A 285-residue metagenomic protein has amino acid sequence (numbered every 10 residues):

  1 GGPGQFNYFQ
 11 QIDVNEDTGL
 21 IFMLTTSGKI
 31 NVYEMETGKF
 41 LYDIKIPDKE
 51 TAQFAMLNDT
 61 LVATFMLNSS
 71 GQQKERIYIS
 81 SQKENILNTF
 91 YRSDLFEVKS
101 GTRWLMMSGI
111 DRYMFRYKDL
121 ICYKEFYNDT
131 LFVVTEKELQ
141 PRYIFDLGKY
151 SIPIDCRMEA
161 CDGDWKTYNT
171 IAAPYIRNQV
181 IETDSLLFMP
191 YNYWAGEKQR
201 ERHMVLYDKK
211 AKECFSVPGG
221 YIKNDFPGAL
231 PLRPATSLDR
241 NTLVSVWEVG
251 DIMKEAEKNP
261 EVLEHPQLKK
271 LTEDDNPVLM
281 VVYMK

Functional and structural regions predicted by a protein language model:
G1-F6, K45-A52, S93-V98, D146-S151 (+1 more regions): Short coil/turn segments at the loop-to-beta-strand junctions that recur within blades of beta-propeller repeat folds
G1-G4, K39-K45, L87-F90, F96-R103 (+2 more regions): A short beta-strand motif characteristic of beta-propeller blades
G1-I21: Blade-loop segments of beta-propeller domains
F6-I12, D48-L57, G109-R112, P174-N178 (+1 more regions): Repeated scaffold domains used in trafficking and secretory/extracellular systems, primarily beta-propellers
G19-T25, D59-G71, Y78, R112-V133 (+3 more regions): Short beta-strand elements that form the blades of beta-propeller/WD-repeat-like and other beta-sheet-rich scaffold
E34-G38, S80-E84, V134-E138, D208-A211 (+1 more regions): Short loop/turn segments that connect beta-strands within beta-propeller blades
Y78-L139: Loop-centered beta-sheet repeat module
R142-I171, K209-R240, M253: Conserved blade-ending motifs and adjacent loop-strand segments that build the rim/top face of beta-propeller domains
